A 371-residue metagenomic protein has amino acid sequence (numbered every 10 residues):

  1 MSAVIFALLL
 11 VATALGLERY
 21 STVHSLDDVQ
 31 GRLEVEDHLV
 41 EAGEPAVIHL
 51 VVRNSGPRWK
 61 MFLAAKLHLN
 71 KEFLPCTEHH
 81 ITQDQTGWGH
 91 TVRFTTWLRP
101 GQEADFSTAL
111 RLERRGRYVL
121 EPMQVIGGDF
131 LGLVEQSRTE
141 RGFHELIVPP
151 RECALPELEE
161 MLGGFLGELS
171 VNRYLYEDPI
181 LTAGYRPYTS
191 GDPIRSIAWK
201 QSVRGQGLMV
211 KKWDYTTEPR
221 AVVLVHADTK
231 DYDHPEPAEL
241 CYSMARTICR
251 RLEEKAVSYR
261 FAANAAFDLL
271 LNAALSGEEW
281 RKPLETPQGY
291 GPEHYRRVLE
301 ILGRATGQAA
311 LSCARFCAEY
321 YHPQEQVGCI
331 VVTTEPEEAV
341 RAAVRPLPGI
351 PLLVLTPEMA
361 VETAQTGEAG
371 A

Functional and structural regions predicted by a protein language model:
M1-A7: Feature marks short, highly hydrophobic, charge-poor N-terminal signal-anchor/signal peptide-like helices that anchor
T13-N272: An amphipathic, basic-hydrophobic helix/alpha-beta surface used to engage anionic, phosphate-rich ligands or surfaces
E159, P187-A371: Exposed, interaction-prone extracellular/peripheral surfaces
